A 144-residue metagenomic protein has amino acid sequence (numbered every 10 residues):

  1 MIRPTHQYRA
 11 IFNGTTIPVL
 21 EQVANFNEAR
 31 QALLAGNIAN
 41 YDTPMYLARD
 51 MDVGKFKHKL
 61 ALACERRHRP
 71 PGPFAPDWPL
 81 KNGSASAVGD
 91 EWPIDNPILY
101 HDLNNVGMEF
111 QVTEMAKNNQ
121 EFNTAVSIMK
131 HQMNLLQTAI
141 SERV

Functional and structural regions predicted by a protein language model:
M1-V144: Amphipathic alpha-helical polymerization modules
